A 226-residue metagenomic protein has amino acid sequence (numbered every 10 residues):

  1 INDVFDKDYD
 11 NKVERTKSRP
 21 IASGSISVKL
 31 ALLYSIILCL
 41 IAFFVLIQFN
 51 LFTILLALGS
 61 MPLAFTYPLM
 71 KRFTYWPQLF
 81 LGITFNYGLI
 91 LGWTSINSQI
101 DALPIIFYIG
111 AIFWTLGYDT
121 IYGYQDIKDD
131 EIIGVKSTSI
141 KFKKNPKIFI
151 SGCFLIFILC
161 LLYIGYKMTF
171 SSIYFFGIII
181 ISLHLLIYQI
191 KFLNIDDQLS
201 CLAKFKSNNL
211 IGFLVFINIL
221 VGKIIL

Functional and structural regions predicted by a protein language model:
I1-N2, L30: Early transmembrane hairpin module of multi-pass membrane proteins
N2, A64-P68, G110-T115, Y122 (+1 more regions): Alpha-helical transmembrane segments of multi-pass membrane proteins
D3-D8, D119-I127: Membrane-spanning helices that line or support transport/gating and their immediate boundary helices in channels
K7-A57, I132-S171, F175: Multi-pass membrane catalytic core of lipid/isoprenoid biosynthesis enzymes
R19-I106, Y163, I187-N194, L210: Intramembrane alpha-helical segments
C39, M61-A64, F85-N86, A111-I112 (+4 more regions): Residue-level recognition of pore/gate-forming positions within transmembrane alpha-helices of multi-pass
L103-W114, S171-I178: Alpha-helical transmembrane segments
L159, Y163-L226: Extended hydrophobic alpha-helices typical of membrane-associated regions
